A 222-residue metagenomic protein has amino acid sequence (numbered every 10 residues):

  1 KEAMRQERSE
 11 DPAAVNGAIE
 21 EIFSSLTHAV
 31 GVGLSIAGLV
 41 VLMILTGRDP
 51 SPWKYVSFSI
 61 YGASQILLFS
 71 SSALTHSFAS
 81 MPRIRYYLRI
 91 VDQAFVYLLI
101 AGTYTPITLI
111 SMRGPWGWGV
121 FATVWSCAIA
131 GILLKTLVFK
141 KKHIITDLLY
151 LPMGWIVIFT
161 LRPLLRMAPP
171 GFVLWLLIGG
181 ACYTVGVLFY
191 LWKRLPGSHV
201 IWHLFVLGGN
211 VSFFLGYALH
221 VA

Functional and structural regions predicted by a protein language model:
K1-A222: Multi-pass alpha-helical transmembrane bundles in non-GPCR membrane proteins that perform intramembrane catalysis
